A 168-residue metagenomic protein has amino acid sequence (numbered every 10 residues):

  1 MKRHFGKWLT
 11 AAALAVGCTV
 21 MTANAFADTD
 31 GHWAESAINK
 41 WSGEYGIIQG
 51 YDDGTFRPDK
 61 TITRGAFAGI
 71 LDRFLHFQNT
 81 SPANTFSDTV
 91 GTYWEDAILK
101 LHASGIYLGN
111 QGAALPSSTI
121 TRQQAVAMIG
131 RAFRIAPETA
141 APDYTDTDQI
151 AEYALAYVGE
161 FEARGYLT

Functional and structural regions predicted by a protein language model:
K2-S36, I47-G65, L71-D96, A103-Q123 (+3 more regions): Feature responds to low-complexity, polar/acidic, surface-exposed segments characteristic of secreted/exported proteins
V126: IQ-motif-like calmodulin-binding regions
